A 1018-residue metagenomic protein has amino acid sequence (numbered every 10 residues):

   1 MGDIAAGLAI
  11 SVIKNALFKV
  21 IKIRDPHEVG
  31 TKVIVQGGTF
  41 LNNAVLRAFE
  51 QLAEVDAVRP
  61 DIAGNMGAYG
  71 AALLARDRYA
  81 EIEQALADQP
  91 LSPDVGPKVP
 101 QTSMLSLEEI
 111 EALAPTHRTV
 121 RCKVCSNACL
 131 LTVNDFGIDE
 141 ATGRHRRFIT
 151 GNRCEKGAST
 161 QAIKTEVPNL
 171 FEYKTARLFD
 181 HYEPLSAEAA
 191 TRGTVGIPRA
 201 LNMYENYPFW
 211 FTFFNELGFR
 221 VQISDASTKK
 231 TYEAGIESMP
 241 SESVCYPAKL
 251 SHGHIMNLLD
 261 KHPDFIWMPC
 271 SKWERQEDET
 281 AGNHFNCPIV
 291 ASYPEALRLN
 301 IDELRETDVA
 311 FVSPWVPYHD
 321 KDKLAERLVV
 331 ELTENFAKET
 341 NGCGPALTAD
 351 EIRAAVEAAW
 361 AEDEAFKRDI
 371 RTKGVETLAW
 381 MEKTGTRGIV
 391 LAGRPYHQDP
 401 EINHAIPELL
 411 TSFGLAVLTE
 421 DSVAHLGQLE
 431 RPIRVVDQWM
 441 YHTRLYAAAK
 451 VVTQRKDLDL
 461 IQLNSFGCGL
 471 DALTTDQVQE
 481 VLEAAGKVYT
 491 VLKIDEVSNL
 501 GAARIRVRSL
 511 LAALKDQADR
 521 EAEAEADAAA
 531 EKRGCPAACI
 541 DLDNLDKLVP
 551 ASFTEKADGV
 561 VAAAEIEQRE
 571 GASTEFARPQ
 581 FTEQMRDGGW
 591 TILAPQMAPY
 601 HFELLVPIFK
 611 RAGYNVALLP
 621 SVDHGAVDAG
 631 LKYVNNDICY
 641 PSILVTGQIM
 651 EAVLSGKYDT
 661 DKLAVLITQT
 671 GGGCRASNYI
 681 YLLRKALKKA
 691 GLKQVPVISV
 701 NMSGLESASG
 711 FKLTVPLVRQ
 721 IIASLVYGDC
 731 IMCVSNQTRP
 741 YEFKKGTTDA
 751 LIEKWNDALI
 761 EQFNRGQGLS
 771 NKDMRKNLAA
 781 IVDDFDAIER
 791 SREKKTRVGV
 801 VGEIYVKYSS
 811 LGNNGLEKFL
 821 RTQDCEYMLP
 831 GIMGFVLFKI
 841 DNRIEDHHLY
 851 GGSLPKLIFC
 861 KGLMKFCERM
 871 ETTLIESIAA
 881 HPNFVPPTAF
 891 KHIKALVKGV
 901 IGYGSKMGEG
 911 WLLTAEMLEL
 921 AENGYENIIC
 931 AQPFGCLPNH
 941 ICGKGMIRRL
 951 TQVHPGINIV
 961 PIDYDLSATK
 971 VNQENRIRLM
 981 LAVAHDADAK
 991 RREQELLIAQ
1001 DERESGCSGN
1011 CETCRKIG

Functional and structural regions predicted by a protein language model:
I4-E28: Phosphate/ATP-binding catalytic cores across multiple sugar-kinase/actin-like superfamilies, primarily ASKHA
S11, R24-L52, I62-G67, N202-M203 (+2 more regions): Glycine-rich phosphate-binding loops at beta-strand->alpha-helix junctions
N15-K19, N42-V45, A68, A676: Short glycine/serine/threonine-rich phosphate/pyrophosphate-binding segments that cradle anionic phosphate groups
F18-D25, Q51, V55, S655 (+2 more regions): Conserved helix-loop functional segments at active or binding sites
V58: PAZ/PAZ-like end-binding module
D61-I62, I82-G1018: An N-terminal assembly and electron-transfer interface module characteristic of large anaerobic redox and radical
A75-A80: Internal hydrophobic alpha-helix adjacent to the cofactor/substrate pocket in enzyme cavities
